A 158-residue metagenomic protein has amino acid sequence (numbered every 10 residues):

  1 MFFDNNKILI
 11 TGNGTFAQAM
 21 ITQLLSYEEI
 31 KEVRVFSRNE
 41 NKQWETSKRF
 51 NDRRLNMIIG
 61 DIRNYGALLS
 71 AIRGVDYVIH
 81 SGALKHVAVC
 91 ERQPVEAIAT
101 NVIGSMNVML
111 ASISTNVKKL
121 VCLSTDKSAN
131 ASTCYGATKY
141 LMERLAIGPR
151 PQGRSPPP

Functional and structural regions predicted by a protein language model:
L9-G12: Conserved N-terminal Rossmann-fold NAD(P)-binding element of oxidoreductases
F16-A17: Hydrophobic/small residue at the entry helix of a nucleotide-binding pocket
L25-E32, N116: Conserved S-adenosyl-L-methionine
S37, I58-I59, A99: Conserved residues in the N-terminal Rossmann fold of short-chain dehydrogenase/reductase
E40-N41: Helix N-cap at the beta1-alpha1 junction of Rossmann-like dinucleotide-binding domains, i.e., the first residues
E45-R53: Short, conserved SAM-binding/catalytic segment of Class I S-adenosyl-L-methionine-dependent methyltransferases
N56-Y77: Conserved Rossmann-fold cofactor-binding substructure of NAD(P)-dependent oxidoreductases
Y77-H80, L84-E143, G148, P157: Conserved Rossmann-fold NAD(P)-dependent oxidoreductase catalytic core, especially the SDR/UDP-sugar
